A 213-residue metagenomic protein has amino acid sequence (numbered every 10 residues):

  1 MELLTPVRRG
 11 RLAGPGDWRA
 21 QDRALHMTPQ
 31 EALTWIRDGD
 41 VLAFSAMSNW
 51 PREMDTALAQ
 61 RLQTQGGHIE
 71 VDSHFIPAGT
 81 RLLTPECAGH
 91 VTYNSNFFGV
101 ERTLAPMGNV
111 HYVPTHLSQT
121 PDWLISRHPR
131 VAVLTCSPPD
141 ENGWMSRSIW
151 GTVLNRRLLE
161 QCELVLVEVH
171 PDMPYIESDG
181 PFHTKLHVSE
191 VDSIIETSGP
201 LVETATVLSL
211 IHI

Functional and structural regions predicted by a protein language model:
M1-I211: Conserved alpha/beta enzyme-core scaffold
